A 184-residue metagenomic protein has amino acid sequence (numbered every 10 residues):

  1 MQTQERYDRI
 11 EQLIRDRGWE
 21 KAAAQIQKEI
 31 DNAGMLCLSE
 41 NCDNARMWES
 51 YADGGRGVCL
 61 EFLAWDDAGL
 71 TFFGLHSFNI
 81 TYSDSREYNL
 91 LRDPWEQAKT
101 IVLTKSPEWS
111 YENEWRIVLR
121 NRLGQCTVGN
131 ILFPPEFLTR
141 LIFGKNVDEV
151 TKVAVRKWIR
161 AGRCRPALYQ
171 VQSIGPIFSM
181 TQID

Functional and structural regions predicted by a protein language model:
M1-D184: Partner-binding and oligomerization surfaces adjacent to conserved cores of proteins that assemble macromolecular
